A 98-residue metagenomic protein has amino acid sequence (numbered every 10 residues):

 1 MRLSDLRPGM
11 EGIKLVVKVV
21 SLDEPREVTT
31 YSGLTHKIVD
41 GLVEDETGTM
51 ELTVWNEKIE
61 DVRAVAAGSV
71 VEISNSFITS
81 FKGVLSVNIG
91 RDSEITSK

Functional and structural regions predicted by a protein language model:
M1-K98: Single-stranded nucleic acid-binding proteins centered on OB/S1-type folds and their adjacent low-complexity
